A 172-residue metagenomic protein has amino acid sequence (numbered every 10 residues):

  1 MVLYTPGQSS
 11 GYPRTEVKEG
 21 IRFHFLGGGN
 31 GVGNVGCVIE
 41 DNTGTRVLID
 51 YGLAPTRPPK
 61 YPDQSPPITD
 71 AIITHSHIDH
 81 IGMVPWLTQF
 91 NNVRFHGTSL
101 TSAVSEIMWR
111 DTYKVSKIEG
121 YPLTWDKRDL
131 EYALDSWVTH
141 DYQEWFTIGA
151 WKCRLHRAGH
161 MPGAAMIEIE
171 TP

Functional and structural regions predicted by a protein language model:
V2-P66, T139-P172: Core dinuclear metal-dependent hydrolase active-site scaffold
G29-N34, V38-V93, G97-A103, M108-W137: Pre-active-site segment of Zn-dependent metallo-hydrolases
